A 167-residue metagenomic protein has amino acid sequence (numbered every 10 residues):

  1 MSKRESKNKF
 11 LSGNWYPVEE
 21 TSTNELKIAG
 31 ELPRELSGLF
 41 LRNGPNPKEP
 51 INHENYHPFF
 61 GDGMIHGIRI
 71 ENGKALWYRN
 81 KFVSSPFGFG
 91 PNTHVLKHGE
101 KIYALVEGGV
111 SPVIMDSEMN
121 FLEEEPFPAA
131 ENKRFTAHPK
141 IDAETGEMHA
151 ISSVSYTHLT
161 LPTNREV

Functional and structural regions predicted by a protein language model:
S2-M64, I70-G73: N-terminal regions that are enriched for targeting/export leaders and immediately downstream pro/stem segments
P50-F87, L105-P126: Beta-propeller domains
G88-H98, T136-E144: Structural signature of eukaryotic scaffold interfaces centered on beta-propeller domains
T93, M119, A150-I151: Outer-membrane beta-barrel channel domains
K101-L105, E147-S152: Short beta-strand elements that form the blades of beta-propeller/WD-repeat-like and other beta-sheet-rich scaffold
F121-H138: Asp-box/WD-like beta-propeller blade repeats and closely related beta-sheet repeat scaffolds
T157-T163: Conserved small/polar residues in nucleotide/adenosyl-binding loops
